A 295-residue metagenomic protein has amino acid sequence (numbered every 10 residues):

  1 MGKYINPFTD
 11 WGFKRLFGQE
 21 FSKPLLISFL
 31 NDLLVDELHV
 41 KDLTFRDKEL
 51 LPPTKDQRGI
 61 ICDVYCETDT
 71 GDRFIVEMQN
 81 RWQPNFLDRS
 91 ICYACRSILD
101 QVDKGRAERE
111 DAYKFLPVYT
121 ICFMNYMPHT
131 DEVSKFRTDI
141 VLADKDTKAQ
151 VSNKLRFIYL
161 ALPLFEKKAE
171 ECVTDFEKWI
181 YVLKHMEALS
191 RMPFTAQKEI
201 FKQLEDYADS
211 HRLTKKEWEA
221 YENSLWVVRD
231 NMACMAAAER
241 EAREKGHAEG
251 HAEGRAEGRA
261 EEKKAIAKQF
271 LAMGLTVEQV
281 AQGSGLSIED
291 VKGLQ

Functional and structural regions predicted by a protein language model:
M1-W218: Conserved single-residue anchors adjacent to enzymatic active/cofactor-binding motifs
G2, F74-Q79, I180-Q295: Short, charged alpha-helical interaction segments and adjacent helix-coil junctions
